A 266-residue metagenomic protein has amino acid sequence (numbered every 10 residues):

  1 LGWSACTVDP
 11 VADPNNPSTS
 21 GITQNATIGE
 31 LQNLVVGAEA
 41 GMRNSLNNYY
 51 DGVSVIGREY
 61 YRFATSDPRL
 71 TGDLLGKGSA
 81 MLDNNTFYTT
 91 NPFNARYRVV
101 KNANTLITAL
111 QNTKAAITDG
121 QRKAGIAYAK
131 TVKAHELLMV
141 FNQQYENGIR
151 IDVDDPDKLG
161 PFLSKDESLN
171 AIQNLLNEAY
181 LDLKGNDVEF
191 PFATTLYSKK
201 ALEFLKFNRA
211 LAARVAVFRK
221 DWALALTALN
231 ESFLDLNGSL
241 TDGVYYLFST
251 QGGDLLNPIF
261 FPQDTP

Functional and structural regions predicted by a protein language model:
C6-G57: Membrane-proximal, proline-rich intrinsically disordered regions
Q32, L70-Q144, L159-S164, L176-N177 (+1 more regions): Conserved, well-structured interaction surfaces
N102, S168, L175, D182 (+2 more regions): Alpha-helical solenoid repeat scaffolds, predominantly canonical TPR units
M139-I149, D187, F218-D221: Short coil/turn linking the two alpha-helices of tandem helical-hairpin repeats
Q143-N174, F190-S198: Short coil/linker segments at helix-helix boundaries
T194-S239: Aromatic- and glycine-enriched pocket-lining scaffold segments that form the walls of small-molecule binding clefts
K220-P266: Hydrophobic-face positions in mid-chain alpha helices that act as interaction patches
